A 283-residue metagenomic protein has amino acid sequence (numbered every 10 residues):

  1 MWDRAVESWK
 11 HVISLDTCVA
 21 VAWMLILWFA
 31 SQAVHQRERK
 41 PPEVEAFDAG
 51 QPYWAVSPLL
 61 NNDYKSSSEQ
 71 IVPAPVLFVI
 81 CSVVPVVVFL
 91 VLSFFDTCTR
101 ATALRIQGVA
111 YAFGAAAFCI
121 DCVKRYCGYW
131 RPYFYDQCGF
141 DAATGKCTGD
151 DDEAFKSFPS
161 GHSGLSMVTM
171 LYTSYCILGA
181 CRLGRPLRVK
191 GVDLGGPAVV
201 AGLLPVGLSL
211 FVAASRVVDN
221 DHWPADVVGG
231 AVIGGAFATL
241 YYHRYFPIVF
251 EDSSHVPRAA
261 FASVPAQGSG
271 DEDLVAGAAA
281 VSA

Functional and structural regions predicted by a protein language model:
M1-C98, L104, F118, C122-E153: N-terminal transmembrane-helix/juxtamembrane module of multi-pass inner/ER membrane proteins
T17-A22, V79, I106-A110, V199-L204 (+1 more regions): Hydrophobic alpha-helical transmembrane segments
W28-A33, A116, G207-A214: Aromatic-anchored segments of alpha-helical transmembrane domains
A101-Q107, Y111-G114, C181: A structure-centric feature marking long, well-folded core domains of fungal metabolic enzymes and membrane transporters
T102, G139-G277: Membrane-embedded catalytic cores of phosphoryl/pyrophosphoryl-handling enzymes
A279-A283: A positional/structural detector of protein chain ends, strongest at the extreme C-terminus and weakly at the extreme
